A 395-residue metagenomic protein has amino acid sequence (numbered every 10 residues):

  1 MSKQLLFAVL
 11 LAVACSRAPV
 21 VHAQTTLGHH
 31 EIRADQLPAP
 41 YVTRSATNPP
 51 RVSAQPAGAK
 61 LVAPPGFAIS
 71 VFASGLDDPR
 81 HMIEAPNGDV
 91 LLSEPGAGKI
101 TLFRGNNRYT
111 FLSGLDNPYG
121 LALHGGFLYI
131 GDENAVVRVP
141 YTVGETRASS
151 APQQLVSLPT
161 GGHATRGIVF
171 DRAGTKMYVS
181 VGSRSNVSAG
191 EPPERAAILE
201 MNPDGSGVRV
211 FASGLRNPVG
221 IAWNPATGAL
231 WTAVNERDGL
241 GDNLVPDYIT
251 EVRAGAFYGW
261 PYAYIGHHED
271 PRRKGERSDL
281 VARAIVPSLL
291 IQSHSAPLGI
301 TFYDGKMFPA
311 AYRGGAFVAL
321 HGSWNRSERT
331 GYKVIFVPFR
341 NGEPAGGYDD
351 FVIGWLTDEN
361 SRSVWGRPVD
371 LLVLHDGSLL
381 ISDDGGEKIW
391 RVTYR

Functional and structural regions predicted by a protein language model:
V21-P64, T165, S183-N186, A196 (+6 more regions): Beta-propeller domain segments
V71-L76, T110-G114, L155-G161, V210-G214 (+3 more regions): Surface loop/turn motifs at the tips and blade-to-blade linkers of beta-strand repeat domains
P79, K99-G125: Blade-loop segments of beta-propeller domains
N87-G105: Beta-propeller domains
D89-L92, F127-I130, K176-S180, A229-A233 (+3 more regions): Conserved beta-propeller blade signature
N117, A122-H124, N134-R172, S180-S183 (+2 more regions): Asp-box/WD-like beta-propeller blade repeats and closely related beta-sheet repeat scaffolds
